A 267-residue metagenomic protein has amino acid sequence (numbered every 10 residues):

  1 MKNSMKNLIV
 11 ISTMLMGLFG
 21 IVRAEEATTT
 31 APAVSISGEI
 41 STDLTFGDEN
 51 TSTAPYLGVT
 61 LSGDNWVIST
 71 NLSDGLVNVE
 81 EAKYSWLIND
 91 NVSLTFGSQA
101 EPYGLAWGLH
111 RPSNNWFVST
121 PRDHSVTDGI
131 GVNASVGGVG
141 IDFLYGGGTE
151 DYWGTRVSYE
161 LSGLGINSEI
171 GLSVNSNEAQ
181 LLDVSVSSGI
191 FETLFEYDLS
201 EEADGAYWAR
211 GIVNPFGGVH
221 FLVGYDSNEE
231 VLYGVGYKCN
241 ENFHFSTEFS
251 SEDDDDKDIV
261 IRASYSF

Functional and structural regions predicted by a protein language model:
M1-A33: Cleavable N-terminal export/targeting peptides
E26, G218-G224, N242-H244, S250-E252 (+2 more regions): Flexible, glycine-rich linker and terminal segments associated with outer-membrane beta-barrel/transport systems
A27-D43, E49-D151, S158-S162: Outer membrane beta-barrel
A31, D48-A54, G75-V79, D123-S125 (+6 more regions): Transmembrane beta-barrel outer-membrane domains
G38-L44, I68-L72, F96-S98, F143-Y145 (+5 more regions): Transmembrane beta-barrel strands of outer-membrane/channel proteins
D64-S69, N91-L94, G137-D142, S162-G171 (+3 more regions): Repeated loop/turn-to-beta-strand initiation elements of outer-membrane beta-barrel proteins
E150, R156-E230: Detector for outer-membrane/organellar transmembrane beta-barrel domains, recognizing the amphipathic beta-strand
T155-Y159, V235-Y237, D255-F267: Outer-membrane beta-barrel "beta-signal"
